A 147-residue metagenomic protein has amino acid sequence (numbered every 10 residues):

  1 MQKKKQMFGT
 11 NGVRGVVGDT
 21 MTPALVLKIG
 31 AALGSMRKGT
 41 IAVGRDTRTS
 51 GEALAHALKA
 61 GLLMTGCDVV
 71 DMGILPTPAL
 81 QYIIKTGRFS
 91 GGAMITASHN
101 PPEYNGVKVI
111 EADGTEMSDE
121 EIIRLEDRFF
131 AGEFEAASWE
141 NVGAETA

Functional and structural regions predicted by a protein language model:
M1-G66, S90, G143-A147: An N-terminal, well-structured beta->alpha segment
M1-K3, V107-A147: Gly/Ser/Thr-enriched, mixed-charge loops and adjacent short helices that form phosphate/oxyanion-binding elements
G18, A53-H56, Q81-I84, E103-K108: Short acidic, glycine/serine/threonine-rich loops at helix termini
D46, I74-L75, A97-S98, G114 (+1 more regions): Short, ordered loop/turn segments at secondary-structure junctions
G73-S90: Conserved phosphate-binding catalytic cores of ATP/NTP-utilizing and phosphoryl-transfer enzymes
M94-A112: Active-site microenvironments of hydrolase-like enzyme catalytic domains
